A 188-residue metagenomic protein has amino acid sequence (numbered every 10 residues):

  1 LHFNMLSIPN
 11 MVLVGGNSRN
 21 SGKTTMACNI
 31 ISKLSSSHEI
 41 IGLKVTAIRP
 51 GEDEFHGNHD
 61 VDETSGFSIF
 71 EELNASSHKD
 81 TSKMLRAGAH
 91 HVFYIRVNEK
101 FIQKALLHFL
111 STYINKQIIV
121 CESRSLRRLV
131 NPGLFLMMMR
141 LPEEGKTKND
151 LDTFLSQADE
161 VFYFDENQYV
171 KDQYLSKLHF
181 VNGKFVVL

Functional and structural regions predicted by a protein language model:
F3-M11: Phosphate-binding P-loop
L13, E39-L43, L136-M137: Conserved beta-strand elements of the Class I
L13-I30: Glycine-rich phosphate-binding P-loop
I30-V97: N-terminal phosphate/diphosphate-binding loop that engages ATP/GTP or pyrophosphate donors across diverse enzyme folds
D53-H56, A105, N131: Short, well-ordered secondary-structure micro-motifs
H91-I119: Internal catalytic-core helix/loop-beta-alpha segment that presents or stabilizes conserved functional determinants
S111, N115-I118, S123-L188: Conserved catalytic-core segment of NTP-binding enzymes
